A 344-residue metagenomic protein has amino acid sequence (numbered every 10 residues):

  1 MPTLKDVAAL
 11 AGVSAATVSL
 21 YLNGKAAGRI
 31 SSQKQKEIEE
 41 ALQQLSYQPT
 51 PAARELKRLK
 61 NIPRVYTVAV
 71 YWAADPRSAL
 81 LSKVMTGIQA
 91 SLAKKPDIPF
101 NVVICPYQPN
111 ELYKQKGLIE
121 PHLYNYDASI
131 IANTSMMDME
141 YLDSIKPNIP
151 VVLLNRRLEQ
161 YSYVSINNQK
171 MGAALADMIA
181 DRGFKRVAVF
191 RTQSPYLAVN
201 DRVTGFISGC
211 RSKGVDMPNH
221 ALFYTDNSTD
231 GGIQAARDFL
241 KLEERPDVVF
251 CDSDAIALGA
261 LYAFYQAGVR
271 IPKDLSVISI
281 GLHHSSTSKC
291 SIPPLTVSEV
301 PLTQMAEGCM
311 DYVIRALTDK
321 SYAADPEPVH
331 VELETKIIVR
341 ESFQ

Functional and structural regions predicted by a protein language model:
M1-K57: N-terminal helix-turn-helix DNA-binding module of bacterial transcription factors
A15-S19, K57-R77, M178, R186-Q193: Short beta-strand segments enriched in small/hydrophobic residues
I62-D177, D181, L240-K241, P294-E299: Alpha-helical recognition/docking segments in bacterial nutrient-uptake and carbohydrate-utilization systems
A69, L123-N133, A188-R191, E243-I256 (+1 more regions): Periplasmic-binding protein-like
A73-K83, V103-Y113, V164-A174, F190-R237 (+4 more regions): Hinge/beta->alpha junction and helix N-cap segments in small-molecule ligand-binding domains
R186, M217-A221, I271-V277: Short acidic capping loops at alpha-helix termini that bridge into adjacent secondary structure
R237-Q344: Flexible loop/turn connectors
